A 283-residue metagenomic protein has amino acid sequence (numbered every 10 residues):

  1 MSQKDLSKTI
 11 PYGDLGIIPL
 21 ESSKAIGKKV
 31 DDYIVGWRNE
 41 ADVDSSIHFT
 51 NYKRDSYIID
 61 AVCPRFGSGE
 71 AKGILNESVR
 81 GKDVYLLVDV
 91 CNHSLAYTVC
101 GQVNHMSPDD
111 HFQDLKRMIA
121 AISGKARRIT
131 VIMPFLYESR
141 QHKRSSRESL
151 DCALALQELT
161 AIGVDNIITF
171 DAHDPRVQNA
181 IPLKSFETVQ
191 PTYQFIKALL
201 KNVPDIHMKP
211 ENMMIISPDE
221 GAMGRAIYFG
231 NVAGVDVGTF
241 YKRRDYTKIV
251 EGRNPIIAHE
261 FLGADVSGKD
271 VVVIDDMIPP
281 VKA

Functional and structural regions predicted by a protein language model:
M1-A283: PRPP-associated nucleotide enzymes
